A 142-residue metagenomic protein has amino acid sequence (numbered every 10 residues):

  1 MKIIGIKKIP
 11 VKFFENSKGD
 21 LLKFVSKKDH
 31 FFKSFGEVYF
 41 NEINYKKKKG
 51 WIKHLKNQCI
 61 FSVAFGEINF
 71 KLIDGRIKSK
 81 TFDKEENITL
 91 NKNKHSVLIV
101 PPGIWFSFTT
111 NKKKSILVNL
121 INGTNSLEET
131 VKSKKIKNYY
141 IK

Functional and structural regions predicted by a protein language model:
M1-K94, K113-K142: Non-catalytic, conserved peripheral segments adjacent to functional cores
L90-K112: Conserved metal-binding segment of the jelly-roll/cupin
